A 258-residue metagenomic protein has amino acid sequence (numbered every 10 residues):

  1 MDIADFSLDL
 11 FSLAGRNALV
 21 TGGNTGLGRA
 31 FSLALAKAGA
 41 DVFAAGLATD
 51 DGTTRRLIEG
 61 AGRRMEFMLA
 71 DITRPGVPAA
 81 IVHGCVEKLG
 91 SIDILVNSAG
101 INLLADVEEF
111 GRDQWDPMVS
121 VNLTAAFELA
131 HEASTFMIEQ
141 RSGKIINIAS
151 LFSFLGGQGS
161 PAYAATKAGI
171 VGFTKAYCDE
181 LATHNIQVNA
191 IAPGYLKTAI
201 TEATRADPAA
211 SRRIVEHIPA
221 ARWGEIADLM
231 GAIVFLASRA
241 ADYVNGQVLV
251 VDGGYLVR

Functional and structural regions predicted by a protein language model:
D2-D9, L155, V234, N245-R258: Short C-terminal tail/terminal secondary-structure segment of NAD(P)H-dependent dehydrogenase/reductase domains
N17, N24-T25: Conserved glycine-rich cofactor-binding loop
A40-T53: Conserved glycine-rich Rossmann-like NAD(P)H-binding loop of the short-chain dehydrogenase/reductase
D106-V107, G111-V119, I214: Substrate-binding pocket helix/loop in short-chain dehydrogenase/reductase
A130, T166, T174: Active-site helix of classical SDR
T135, D179-T183, D242: Alpha-helical segment proximal to the catalytic Tyr-Lys
S150: Residue(s) in the substrate-gating loop at a strand-loop-helix junction that position the organic substrate next
